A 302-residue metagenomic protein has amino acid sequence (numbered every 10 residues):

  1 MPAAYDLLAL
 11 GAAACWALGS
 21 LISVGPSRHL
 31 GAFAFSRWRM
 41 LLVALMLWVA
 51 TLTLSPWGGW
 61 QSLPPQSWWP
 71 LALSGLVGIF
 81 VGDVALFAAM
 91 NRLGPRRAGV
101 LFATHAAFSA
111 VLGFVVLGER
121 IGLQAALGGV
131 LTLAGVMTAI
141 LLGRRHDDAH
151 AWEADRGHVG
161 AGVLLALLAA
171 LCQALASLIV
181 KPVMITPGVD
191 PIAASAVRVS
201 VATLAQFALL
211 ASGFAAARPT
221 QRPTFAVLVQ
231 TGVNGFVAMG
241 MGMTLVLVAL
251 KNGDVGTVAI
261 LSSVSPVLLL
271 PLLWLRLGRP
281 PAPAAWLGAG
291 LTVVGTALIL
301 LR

Functional and structural regions predicted by a protein language model:
M1-L10, A14, S20-A34, W38-L71 (+5 more regions): Membrane-interface interhelical linkers
P2-W16, P64-V77, Q124-V136, D190-L204 (+1 more regions): Structural signature of hydrophobic alpha-helical transmembrane segments
A17, L21, W48, G75-F80 (+8 more regions): Hydrophobic/small/kink-forming positions within alpha-helical transmembrane segments of polytopic membrane proteins
A32-F33, P95, I121, V189-P191 (+2 more regions): Membrane-helix interface/capping residues of multi-pass secondary transporters
F35-S36, A98, A194: Juxtamembrane helix-start motifs in multi-pass secondary transporters
L41-L47, L101-V115, V130, V201 (+3 more regions): Alpha-helical transmembrane segments of compact multi-pass small-molecule transporters, enriched in specific families
Q61-P65, F102, V115-T138, L142-D148 (+1 more regions): Loop-to-transmembrane alpha-helix entry segments
K251-N252, A297-R302: Juxtamembrane boundary at the C-terminal end of a transmembrane helix
